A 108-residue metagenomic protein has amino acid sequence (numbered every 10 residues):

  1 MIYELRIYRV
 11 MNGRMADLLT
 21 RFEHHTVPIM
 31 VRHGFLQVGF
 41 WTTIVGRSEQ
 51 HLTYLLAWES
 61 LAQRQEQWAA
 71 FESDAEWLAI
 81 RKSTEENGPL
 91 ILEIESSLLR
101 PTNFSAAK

Functional and structural regions predicted by a protein language model:
M1-I2, G13-L19, L55-L61, L90: A broad, low-specificity signal for short, low-complexity segments enriched in glycine/proline and polar/charged
Y3-E4, R14-A16, T26-I29, L61-R64 (+2 more regions): Short loop/beta submotifs within extracellular cysteine-rich repeat domains
Y3-R9, G39-D74, E95-S97: Short, well-ordered beta-strand segments in beta-rich or mixed alpha/beta enzyme and ligand-binding folds
M11-N12, V27-P28, V38-W41, T53-Y54 (+1 more regions): Short secondary-structure boundary micro-motifs
R14-F40, E72: Short amphipathic alpha-helical segments
F22, W68, R81: Short, flexible helix/strand-to-coil boundary loops that buttress conserved ligand/catalytic motifs in alpha/beta
L36-E49, L78-K108: Glycine-rich beta-strand-turn "strand-cap" elements at beta-sheet edges
